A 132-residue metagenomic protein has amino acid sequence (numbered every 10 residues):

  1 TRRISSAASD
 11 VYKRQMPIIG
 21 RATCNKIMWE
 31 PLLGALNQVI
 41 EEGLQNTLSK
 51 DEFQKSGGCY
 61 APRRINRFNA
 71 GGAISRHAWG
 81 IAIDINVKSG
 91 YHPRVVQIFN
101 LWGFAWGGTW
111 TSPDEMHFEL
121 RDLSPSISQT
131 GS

Functional and structural regions predicted by a protein language model:
T1-A8, Y12: Single conserved hydrophobic/aromatic residue that forms the stacking wall/gate of nucleotide- or nucleobase-binding
S9, M16-P17, A35: N-terminal leader/targeting segments
M16-K26, D84-G90: Second-shell loop/turn segments in exported
C24, M28-A35, I81, V95: Stable alpha-helical elements in mature extracytoplasmic
L36-I81, A105: Active-site-adjacent loop/helix surface patches within enzyme catalytic domains that shape the substrate-binding cleft
A70-S132: Catalytic cores and adjacent binding grooves of peptidoglycan-active enzymes
